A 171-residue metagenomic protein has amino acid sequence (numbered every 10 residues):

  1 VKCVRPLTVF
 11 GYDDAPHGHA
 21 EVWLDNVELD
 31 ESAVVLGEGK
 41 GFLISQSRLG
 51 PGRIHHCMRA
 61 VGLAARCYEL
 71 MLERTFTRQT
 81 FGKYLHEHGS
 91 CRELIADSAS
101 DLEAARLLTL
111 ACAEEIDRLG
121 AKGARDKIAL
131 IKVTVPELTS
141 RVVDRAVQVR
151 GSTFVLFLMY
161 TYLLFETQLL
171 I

Functional and structural regions predicted by a protein language model:
V1-E69, E73, K83, I171: FAD-binding core of flavoproteins
A15-P16, S140-R141, L163-F165: A structural signal for short secondary-structure junctions
Q46-S47, R150-I171: Glycine-rich phosphate/cofactor-binding loops in nucleotide/flavin-utilizing enzymes
P51, M58, G89-A99, A129-K132: Extended, low-aromatic, Leu/Ala- and acidic/polar-enriched alpha-helical coiled-coil segments that form the periplasmic
V61, A65-Y68, I95-T109, K132-V143 (+1 more regions): Alpha-helical transition-metal enzyme core signature, strongest for iron centers
L72-H86, A99-T134, V147-V155: C-terminal helix-coil-helix/basic helical segment that borders enzyme active sites and/or dimer interfaces and provides
C91, A124, I131, Y160-T161: Hydrophobic side chains within well-formed alpha-helices
